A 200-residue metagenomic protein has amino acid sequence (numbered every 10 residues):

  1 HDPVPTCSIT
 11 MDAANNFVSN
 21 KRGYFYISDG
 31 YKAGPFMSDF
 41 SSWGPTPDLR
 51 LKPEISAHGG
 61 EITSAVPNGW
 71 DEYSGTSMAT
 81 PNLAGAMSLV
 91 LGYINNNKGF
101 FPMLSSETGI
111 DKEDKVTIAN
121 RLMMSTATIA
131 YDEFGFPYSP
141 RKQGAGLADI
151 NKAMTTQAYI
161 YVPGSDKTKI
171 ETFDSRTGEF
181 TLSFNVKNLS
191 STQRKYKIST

Functional and structural regions predicted by a protein language model:
H1, S56-G135: Hydrolase catalytic cores
H1-P53, P67: Structured lumen-facing ectodomains of secretory-pathway proteins
V4-C7, Y26, G30, S41 (+7 more regions): Hydrophobic alpha-helical scaffolding
T6, A14-V18, M37, T80-M87 (+4 more regions): Extracytoplasmic/secreted envelope proteins and their assembly/folding machinery, especially bacterial periplasmic
F36-S41, I150-S191: Beta-sheet-dominated interaction scaffolds and their linkers
K52, T181-N185, K197-S199: Beta-strand secondary-structure signal
Y131-Q157: A eukaryote-biased signal for short, well-structured alpha-helical docking elements
S190-T200: Short acidic, flexible loop segments centered on an aromatic residue
